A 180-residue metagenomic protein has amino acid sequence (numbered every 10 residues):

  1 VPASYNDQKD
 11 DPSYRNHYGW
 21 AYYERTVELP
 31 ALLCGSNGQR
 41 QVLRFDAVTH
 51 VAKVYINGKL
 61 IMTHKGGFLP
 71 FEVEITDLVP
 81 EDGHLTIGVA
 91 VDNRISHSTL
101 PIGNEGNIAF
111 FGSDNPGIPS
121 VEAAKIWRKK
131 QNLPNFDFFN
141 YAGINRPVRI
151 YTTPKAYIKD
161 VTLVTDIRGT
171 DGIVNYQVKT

Functional and structural regions predicted by a protein language model:
V1-N6: Acidic-aromatic substrate-binding/catalytic surfaces of carbohydrate-active enzymes
S13, H17-D160: Accessory beta-strand-rich segments of carbohydrate-active enzymes
T152-T180: Surface beta-strand/loop "capping" patches
